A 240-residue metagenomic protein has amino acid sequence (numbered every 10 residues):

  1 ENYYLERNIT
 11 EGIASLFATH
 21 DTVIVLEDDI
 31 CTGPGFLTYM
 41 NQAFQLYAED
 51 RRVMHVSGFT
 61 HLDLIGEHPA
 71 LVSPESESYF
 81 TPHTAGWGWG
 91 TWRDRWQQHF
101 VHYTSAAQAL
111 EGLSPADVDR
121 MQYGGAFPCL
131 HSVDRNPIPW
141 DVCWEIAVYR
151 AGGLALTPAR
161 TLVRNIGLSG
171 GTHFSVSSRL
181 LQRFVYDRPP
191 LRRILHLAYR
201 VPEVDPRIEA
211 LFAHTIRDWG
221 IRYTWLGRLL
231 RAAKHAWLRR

Functional and structural regions predicted by a protein language model:
E1-V25, I30-R240: An acidic/histidine-cluster motif and surrounding catalytic segment that typifies divalent-metal-assisted enzyme active
